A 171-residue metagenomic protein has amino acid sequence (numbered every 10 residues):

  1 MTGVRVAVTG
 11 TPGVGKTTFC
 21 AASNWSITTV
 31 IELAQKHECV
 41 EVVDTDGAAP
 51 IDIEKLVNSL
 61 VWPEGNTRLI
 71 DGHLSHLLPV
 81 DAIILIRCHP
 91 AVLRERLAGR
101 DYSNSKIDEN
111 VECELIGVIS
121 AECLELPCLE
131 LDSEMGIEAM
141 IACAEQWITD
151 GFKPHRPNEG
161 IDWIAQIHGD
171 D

Functional and structural regions predicted by a protein language model:
T2-R5: Pre-Walker A (Motif I) flank of P-loop NTPase domains
V8: Hydrophobic anchor at the beta1->P-loop junction of P-loop NTPases
T11: P-loop (Walker A) phosphate-binding loop of NTP-binding proteins
V14: ATP-binding Walker
T17: Walker A/P-loop
W25-L78, D162-D170: ATP-dependent small-molecule kinase phosphotransfer cores that center on conserved nucleotide phosphate-binding segments
E41-V42, C88-E130: A glycine- and Lys/Arg-enriched "phosphate-lid" helix/loop adjacent to the NTP-binding pocket of small-molecule kinases
G99, E125-D171: NTP-dependent small-molecule kinase module
